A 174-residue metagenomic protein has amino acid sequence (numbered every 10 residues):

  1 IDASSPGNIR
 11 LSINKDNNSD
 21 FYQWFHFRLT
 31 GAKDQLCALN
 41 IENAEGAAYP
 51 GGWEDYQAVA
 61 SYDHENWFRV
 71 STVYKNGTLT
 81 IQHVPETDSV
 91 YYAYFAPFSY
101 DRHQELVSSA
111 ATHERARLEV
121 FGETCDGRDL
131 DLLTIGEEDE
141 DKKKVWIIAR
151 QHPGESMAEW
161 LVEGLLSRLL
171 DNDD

Functional and structural regions predicted by a protein language model:
I1-D174: M14 metallocarboxypeptidase catalytic domain recognition
